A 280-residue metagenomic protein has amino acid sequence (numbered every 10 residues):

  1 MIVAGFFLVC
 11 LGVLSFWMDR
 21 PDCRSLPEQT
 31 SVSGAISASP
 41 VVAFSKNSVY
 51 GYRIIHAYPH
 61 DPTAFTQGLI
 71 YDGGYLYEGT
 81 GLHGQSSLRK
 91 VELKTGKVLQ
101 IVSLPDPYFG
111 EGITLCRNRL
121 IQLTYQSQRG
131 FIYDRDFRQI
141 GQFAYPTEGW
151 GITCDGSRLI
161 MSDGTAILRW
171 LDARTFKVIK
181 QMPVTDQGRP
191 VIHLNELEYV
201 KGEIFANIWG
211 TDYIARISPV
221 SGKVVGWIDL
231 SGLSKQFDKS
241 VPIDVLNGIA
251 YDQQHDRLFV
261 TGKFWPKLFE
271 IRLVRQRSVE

Functional and structural regions predicted by a protein language model:
V41-T63, L93-L99: A short helix->beta-strand "capping" segment at the edge of beta-propeller domains
I55-S87, V102-T114, W150-G151, G262-K267: Beta-strand-rich domains and repeat architectures in extracellular enzymes and scaffolds, especially beta-propellers
A57-P62, I101-D106, G141-T147, M182-R189 (+2 more regions): Surface loop/turn motifs at the tips and blade-to-blade linkers of beta-strand repeat domains
T66, L194-E196, V241-Y251: Signature of short aromatic-glycine-proline-rich micro-motifs recurring in repeat-based ectodomains
G73-G74, R117-R119, G156-S157, K201-G202 (+1 more regions): Short coil/turn segments that connect the beta-strands within blades of beta-propeller domains
Y77-H83, L120-S127, M161-T165, A206-G210 (+1 more regions): Conserved beta-strand positions in repeat-built beta-propeller and related beta-rich domains
E92-G96, D134-R138, A173-F176, S218-G222 (+1 more regions): Short loop/turn segments that connect beta-strands within beta-propeller blades
T95-Y133, F137-G149: Blade-loop segments of beta-propeller domains
